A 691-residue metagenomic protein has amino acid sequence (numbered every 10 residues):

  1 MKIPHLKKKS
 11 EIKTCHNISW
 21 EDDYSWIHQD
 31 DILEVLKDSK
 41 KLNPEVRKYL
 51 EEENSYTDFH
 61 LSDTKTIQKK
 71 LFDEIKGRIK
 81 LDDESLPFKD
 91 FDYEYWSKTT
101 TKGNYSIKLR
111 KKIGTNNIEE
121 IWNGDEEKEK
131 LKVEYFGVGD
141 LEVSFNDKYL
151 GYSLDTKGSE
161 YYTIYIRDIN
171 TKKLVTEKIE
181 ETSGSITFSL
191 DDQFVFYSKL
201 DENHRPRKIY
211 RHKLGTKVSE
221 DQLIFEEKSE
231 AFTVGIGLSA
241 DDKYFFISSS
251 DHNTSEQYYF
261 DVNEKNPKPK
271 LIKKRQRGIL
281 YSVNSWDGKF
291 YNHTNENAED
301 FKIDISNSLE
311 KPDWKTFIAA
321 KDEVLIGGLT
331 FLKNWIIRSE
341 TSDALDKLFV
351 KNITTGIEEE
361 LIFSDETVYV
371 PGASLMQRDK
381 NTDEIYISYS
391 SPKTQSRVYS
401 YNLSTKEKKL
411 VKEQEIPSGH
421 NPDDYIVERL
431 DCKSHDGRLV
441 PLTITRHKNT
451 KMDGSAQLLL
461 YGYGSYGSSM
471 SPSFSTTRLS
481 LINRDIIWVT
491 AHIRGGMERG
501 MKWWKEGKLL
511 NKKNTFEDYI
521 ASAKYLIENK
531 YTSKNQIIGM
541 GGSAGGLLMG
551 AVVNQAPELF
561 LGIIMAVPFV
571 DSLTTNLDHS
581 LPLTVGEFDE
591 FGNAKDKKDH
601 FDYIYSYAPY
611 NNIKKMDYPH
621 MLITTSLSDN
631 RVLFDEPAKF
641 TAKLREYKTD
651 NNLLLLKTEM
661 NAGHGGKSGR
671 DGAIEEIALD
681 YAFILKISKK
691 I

Functional and structural regions predicted by a protein language model:
M1-E384, S390-S396, Y401, T405 (+7 more regions): Beta-propeller folds
T99, N295, S390, Y461-G467 (+2 more regions): Glycine-rich His-Gly loop
E126-L141, S153-S159, K173, S364 (+9 more regions): Cap/lid segment of the alpha/beta-hydrolase catalytic domain
S144, G158-Y161, S189, N203 (+19 more regions): Conserved structured core elements
Y165, V489, I564: Conserved Rossmann-like nucleotide-binding pocket used by diverse enzymes that bind dinucleotide cofactors
F225, V489, L655-K657: General small-molecule cofactor/ligand-binding pocket signal
N284-S285, N297, T330-L332, E340-D343 (+12 more regions): A structural signal for short secondary-structure junctions
I493-I691: Active-site-proximal cap/loop segments of hydrolase catalytic domains
